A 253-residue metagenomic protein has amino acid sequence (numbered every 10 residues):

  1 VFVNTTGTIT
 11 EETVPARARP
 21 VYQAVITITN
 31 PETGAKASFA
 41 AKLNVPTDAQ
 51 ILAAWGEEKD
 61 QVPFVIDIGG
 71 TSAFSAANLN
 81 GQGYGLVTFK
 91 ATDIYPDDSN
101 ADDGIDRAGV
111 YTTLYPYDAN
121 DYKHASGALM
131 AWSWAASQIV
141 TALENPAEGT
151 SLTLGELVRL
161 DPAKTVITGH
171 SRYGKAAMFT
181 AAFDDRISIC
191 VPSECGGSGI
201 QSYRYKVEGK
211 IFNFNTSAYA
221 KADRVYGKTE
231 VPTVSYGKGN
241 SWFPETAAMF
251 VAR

Functional and structural regions predicted by a protein language model:
V1-F39, V45-G56: N-terminal targeting or regulatory segments adjacent to alpha/beta-hydrolase or S9 domains
N44-S72, T168: A short, surface-exposed interaction/processing loop segment used at functional sites
V62-R159, G196-K206, I211: Cap/lid segment of the alpha/beta-hydrolase catalytic domain
F89, T168-H170, C190-C195: Generic beta-strand/beta-sheet core signal
N145-L154, I189-A252: Mobile cap/lid helix-loop segments that gate and shape the active-site cleft of serine hydrolases
G155-S171: Alpha/beta-hydrolase fold nucleophile elbow
G169-A181: Glycine-rich nucleophile elbow surrounding the catalytic serine of serine-hydrolase chemistry
A182-S188: Conserved hydrolase catalytic core segment
